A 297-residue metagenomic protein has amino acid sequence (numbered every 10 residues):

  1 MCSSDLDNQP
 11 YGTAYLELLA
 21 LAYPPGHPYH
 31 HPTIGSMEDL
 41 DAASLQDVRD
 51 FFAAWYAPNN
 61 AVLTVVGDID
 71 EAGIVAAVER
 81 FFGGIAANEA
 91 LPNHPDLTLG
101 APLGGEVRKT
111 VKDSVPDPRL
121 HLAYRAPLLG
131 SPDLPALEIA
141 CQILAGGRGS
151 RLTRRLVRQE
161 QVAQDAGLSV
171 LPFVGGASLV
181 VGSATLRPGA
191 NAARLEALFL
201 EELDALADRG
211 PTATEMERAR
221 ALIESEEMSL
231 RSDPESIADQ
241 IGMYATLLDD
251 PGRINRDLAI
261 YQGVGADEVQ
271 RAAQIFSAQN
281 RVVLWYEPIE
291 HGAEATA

Functional and structural regions predicted by a protein language model:
M1-S3: Short, small-residue-biased leader/transition segments that mark boundaries at the very start of proteins
D5-N60, G84-S131, Q142-A193, E215 (+5 more regions): Non-catalytic beta-strand/loop surface segments
G67-A72, P188-A190: Helix N-cap motif at beta-to-alpha junctions
I74-A77, L152, L195: Hydrophobic side chains in well-ordered alpha-helices
F81-E89, L200-P211: A common structural junction motif
D249-G252, A273: C-terminal soluble interaction/assembly domains
